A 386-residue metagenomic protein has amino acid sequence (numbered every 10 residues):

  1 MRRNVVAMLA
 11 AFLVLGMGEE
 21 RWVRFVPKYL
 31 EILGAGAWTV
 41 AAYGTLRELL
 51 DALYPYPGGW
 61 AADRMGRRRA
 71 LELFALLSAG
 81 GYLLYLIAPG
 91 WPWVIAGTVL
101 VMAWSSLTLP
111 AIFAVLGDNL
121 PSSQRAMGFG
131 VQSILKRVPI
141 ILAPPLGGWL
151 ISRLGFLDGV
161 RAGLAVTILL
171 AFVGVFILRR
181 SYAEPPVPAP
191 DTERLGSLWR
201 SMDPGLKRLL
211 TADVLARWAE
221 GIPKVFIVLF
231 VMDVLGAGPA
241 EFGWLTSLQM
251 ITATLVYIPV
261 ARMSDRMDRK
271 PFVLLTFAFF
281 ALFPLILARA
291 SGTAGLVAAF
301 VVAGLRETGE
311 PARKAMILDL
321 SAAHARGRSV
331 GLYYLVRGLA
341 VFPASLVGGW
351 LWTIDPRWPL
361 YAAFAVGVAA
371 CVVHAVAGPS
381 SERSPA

Functional and structural regions predicted by a protein language model:
M1-A52, L206-T246: Helix-loop boundary and gating motifs at the non-cytosolic
M1-R2, A183-A212: Juxtamembrane intracellular "pre-TM" segments in multi-pass secondary transporters
K28, I32, L142-G159, L229 (+2 more regions): Transmembrane alpha-helix termini and helix-breaking/packing motifs in multi-pass membrane transporters
Y54-G66, I151, V256-D268, W352: Helix-to-loop junctions at the C-terminal end of transmembrane segments in multipass secondary transporters
R69-L84, I168, P271-I286, F364: Structural signature of the two symmetry-related core transmembrane helices
L86-T98, A288-A299: Helix-loop junctions at membrane interfaces in 12-TM secondary transporters
V99-K136, A315-M316: Cytoplasmic helix-loop-helix junction between adjacent transmembrane helices in 12-TM secondary transporters
I168-V187, C371-G378: C-terminal membrane-cytosol helix-exit motif in multi-pass small-molecule transporters
